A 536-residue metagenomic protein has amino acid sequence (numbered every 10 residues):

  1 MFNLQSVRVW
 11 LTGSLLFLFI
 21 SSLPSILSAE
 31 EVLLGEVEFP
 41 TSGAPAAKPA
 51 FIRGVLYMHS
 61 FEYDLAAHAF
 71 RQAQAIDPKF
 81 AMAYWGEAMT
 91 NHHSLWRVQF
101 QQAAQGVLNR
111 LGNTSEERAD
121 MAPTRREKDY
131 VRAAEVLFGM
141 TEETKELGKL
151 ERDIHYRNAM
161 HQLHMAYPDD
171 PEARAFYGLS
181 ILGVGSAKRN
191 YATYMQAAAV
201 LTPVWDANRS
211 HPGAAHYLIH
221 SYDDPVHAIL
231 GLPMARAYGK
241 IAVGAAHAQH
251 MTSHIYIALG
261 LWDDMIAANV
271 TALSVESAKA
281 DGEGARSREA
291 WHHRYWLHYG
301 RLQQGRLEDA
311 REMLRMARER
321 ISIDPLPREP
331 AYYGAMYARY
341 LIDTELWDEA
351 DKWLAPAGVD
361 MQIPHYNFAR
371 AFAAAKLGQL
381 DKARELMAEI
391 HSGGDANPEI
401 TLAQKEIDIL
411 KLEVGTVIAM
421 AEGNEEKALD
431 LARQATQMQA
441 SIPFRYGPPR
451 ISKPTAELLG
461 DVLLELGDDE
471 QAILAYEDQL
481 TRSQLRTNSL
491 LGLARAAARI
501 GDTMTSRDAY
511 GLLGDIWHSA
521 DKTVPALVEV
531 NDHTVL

Functional and structural regions predicted by a protein language model:
P45-I52, K79-N91, M121-E143, D169-S186 (+7 more regions): Amphipathic alpha-helical repeat scaffolds of TPR domains
E62-L65, E87-T124, E135-K149, V184-A192 (+2 more regions): Inter-helical turn/loop elements of alpha-helical hairpins
A75-I76, A166, W205-A207, R236-G244 (+7 more regions): Solenoid-like repeat scaffolds
A81, A88, H92-W96, F100-E116 (+7 more regions): TPR/TPR-like (Sel1-like) alpha-helical repeat modules
